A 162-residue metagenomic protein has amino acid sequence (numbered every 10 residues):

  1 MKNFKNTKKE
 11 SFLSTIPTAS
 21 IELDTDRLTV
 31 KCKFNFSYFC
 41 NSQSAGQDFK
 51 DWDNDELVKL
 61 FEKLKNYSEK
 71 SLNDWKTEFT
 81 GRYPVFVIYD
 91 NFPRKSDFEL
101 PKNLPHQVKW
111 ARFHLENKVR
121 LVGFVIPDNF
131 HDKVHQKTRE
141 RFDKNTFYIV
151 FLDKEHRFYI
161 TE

Functional and structural regions predicted by a protein language model:
M1-L115, D128-E162: Basic, Lys/Arg-enriched alpha-helical interface segments
K118-P127: Catalytic nucleophile-His microenvironment captured as a short glycine-rich beta-strand/loop that brackets
